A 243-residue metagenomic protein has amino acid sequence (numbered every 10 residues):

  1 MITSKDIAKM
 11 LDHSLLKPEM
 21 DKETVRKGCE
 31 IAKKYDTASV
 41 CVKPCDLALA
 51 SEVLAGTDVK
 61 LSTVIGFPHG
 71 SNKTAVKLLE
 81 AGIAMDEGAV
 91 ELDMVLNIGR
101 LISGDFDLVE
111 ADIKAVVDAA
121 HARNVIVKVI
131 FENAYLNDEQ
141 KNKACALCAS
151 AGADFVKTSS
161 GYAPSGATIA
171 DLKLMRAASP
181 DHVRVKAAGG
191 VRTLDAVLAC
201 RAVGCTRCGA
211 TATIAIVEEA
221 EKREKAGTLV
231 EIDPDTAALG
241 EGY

Functional and structural regions predicted by a protein language model:
M1-Y35, C45-V185, T193-E218, A226 (+1 more regions): Alpha/beta enzyme core
A38: Metallocofactor- and cofactor-centric catalytic cores in central/energy metabolism, strongly enriched
C41-V42: Short beta-strand scaffold positions
A188: Short hydrophobic "strand-cap" motifs at the C-terminus of beta-strands
A220-I232: Short, charged, intrinsically disordered terminal tails
E231-Y243: Non-catalytic helical/linker scaffolds that mediate oligomerization, partner binding, and domain coupling around large
